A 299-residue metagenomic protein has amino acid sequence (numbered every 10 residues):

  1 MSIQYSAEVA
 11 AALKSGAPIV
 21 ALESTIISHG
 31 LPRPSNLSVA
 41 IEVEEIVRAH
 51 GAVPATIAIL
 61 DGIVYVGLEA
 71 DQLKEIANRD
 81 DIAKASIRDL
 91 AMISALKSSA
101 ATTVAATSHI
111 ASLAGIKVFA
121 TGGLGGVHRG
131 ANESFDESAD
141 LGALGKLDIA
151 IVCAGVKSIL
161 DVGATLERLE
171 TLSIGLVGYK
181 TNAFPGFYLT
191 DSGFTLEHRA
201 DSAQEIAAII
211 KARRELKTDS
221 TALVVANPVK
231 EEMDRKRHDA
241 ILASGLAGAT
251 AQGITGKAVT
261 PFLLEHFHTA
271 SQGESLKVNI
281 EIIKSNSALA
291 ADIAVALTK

Functional and structural regions predicted by a protein language model:
S2-L13: N-terminal basic/disordered segments at the start of proteins
A11-K14, I19-V20, I110-L113, V118-A120 (+5 more regions): Solvent-exposed alpha-helices and their adjacent loops that cap or buttress functional pockets in soluble metabolic
V20-L22, P54-I59, A100, V118-G123 (+5 more regions): General beta-strand structural signal in soluble alpha/beta enzymes
S24, H29-L31, L37-I93, L216-E231 (+2 more regions): Glycine-rich nucleotide/cofactor/substrate-binding loop typically near the N-terminus or early in the first domain
P34-V39, Q72-A77, G126-G145, R168: A glycine- and small-aliphatic-rich helix-loop capping segment at beta-alpha/alpha-beta transitions that lines
T103-V104, N132-G145, I149-E170, Q204-A208: Active-site glycine-rich loop that binds ribose-phosphate moieties when present
Y188-E215: Anionic-ligand binding region
E215, T221-S285: A C-terminal functional module that forms or caps the active site or interfaces directly with catalytic machinery
